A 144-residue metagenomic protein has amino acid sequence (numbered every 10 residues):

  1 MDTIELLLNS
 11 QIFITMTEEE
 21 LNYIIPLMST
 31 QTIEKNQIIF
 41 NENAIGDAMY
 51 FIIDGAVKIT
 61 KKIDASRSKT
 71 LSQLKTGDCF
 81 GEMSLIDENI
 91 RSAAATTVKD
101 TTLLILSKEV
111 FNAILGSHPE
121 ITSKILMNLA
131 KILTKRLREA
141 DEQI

Functional and structural regions predicted by a protein language model:
M1-I144: Cytosolic regulatory regions built on CNB/CRP/Popeye-like sensor folds
